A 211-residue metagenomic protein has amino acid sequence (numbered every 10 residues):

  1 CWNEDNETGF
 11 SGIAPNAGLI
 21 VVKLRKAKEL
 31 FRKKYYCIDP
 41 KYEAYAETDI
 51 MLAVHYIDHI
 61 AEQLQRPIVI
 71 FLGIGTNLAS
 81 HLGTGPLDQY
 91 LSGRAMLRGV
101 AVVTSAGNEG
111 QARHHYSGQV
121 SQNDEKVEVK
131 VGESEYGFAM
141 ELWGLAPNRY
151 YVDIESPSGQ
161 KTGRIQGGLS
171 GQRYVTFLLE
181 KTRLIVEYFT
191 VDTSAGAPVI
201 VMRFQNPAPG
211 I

Functional and structural regions predicted by a protein language model:
C1-A46, Q65-R66, G99, Y136-F138 (+1 more regions): Subtilisin-like serine protease catalytic core
W2-D5, T48-H55, A197-R203: A Trp-anchored, charged/polar loop motif used as the substrate-binding/catalytic surface of acyl/ester-handling
W2-N3, H55-E62, S92, M96: Sec-exported extracytoplasmic/periplasmic mature domains
V22-L24, L52-L82, S105-A106: Short acidic, glycine-rich surface-loop motifs adjacent to enzyme active sites
F31, I38-I60, L82: A conserved hydrophobic secondary-structure block that centers on an alpha-helix together with its immediately flanking
Q63, G75-I211: Substrate-binding/specificity loop regions of serine endopeptidase catalytic domains, predominantly subtilases
